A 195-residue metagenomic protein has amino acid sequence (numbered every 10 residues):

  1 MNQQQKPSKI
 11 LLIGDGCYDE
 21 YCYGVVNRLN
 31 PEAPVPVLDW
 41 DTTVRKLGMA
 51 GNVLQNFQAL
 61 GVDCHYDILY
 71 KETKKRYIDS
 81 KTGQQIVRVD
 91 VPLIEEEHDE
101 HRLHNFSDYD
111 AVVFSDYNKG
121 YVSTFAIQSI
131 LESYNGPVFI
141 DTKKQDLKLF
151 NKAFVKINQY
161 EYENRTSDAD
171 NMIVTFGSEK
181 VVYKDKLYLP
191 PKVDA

Functional and structural regions predicted by a protein language model:
M1-N27, D41-A195: Ribokinase/PfkB-type carbohydrate-kinase core domain
P34-D41: Divalent-cation-assisted or electrostatically stabilized phosphate/pyrophosphate-binding catalytic cores
